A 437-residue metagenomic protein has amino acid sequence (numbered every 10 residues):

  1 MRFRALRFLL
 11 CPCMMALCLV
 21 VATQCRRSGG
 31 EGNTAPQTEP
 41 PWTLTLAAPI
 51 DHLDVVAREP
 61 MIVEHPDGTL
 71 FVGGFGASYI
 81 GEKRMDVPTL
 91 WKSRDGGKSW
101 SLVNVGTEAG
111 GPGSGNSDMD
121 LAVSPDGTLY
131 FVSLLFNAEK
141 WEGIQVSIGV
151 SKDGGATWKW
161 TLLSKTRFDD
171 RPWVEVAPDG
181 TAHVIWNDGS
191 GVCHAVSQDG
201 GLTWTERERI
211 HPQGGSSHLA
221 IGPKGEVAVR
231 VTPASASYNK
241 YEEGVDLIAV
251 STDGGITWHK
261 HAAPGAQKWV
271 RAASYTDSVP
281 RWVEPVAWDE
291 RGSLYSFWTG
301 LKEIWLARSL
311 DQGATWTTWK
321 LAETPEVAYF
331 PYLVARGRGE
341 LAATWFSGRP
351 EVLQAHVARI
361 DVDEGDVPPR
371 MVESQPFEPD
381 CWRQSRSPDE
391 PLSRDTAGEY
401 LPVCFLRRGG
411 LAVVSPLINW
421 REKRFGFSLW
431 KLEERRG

Functional and structural regions predicted by a protein language model:
M1-L6: N-terminal secretory signal peptides that target proteins for export/translocation
L9-V20: Bacterial N-terminal signal peptides
G29-G437: Extracellular, repeat-based ectodomains that mediate carbohydrate processing or recognition
